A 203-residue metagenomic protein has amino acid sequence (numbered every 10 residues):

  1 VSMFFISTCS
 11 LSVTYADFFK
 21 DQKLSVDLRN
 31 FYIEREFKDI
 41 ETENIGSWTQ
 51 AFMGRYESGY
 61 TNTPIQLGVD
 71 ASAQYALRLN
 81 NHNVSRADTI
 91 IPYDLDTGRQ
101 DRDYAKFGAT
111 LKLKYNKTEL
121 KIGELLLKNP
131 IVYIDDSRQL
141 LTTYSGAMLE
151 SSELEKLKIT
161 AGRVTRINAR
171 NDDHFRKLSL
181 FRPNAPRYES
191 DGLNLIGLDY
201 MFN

Functional and structural regions predicted by a protein language model:
S2-S10: Bacterial N-terminal signal peptides
C9, V13-L127: Beta-barrel outer-membrane channel/assembly domains of diderm bacteria
Q22, E34-E36, G68, I134 (+4 more regions): Surface-exposed loop/turn and secondary-structure junction residues enriched for glycine/proline
L28-Y32, L120-I134, I159-T165, I196 (+1 more regions): Transmembrane beta-strand segments that form the barrel wall of outer-membrane beta-barrel proteins
K38-T42, D94-T97, V132-D135, K177-N184: Extracellular loop and loop/strand-boundary signature of outer-membrane beta-barrel proteins
S72-L79, N83-S85, L126, I131-V132 (+4 more regions): Outer-membrane beta-barrel domain signature
R138-N203: Signature for the C-terminal beta-barrel architecture of outer-membrane proteins
